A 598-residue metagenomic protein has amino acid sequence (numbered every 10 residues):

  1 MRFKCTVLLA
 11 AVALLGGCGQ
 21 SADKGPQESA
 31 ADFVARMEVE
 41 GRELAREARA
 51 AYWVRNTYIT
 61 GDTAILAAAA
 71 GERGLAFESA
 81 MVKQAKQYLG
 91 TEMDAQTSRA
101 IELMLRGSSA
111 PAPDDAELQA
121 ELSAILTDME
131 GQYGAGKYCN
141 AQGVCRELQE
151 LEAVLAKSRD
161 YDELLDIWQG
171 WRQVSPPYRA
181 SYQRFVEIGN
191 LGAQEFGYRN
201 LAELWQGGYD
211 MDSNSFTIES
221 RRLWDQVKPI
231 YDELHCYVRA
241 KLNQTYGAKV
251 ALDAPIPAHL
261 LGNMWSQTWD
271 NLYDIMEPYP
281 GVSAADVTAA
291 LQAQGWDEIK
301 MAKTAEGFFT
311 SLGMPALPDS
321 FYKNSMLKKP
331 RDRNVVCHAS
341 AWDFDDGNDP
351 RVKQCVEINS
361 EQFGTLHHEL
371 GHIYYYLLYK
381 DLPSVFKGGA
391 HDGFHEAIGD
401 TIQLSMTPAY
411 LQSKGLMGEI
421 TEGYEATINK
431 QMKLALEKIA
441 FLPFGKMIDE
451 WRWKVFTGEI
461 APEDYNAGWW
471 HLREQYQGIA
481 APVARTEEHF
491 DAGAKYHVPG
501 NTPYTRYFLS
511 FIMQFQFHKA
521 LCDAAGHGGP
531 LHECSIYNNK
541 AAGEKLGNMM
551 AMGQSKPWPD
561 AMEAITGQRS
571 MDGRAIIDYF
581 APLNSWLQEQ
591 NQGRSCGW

Functional and structural regions predicted by a protein language model:
L15-G17: C-terminal motif of bacterial Sec signal peptides marking the signal peptidase cleavage site
S21-A30, N56, D62-T63, N200-E203 (+12 more regions): C-terminal, non-catalytic "cap/extension" segments appended to globular domains
A22-R184, A202, K495, T502-T505 (+3 more regions): N-terminal helix-rich structural modules
G143-E150, K157, Q183-K353, G423-Q431 (+1 more regions): Active-site-proximal, well-structured secondary-structure segments within enzyme catalytic domains
D162-D166, D332-N359, L366, L370-L377: Active-site scaffold of zinc-dependent metalloenzymes
A202-E203, G207, Y376-T401, G415: Post-HEXXH active-site segment of zinc metalloproteases
S220-I230, G389-A426: Post-HExxH zinc-binding segment in Zn-dependent metallohydrolases
E361-K380, E396-D400, L404, W451: Active-site recognition of the HExxH zinc-binding catalytic motif
